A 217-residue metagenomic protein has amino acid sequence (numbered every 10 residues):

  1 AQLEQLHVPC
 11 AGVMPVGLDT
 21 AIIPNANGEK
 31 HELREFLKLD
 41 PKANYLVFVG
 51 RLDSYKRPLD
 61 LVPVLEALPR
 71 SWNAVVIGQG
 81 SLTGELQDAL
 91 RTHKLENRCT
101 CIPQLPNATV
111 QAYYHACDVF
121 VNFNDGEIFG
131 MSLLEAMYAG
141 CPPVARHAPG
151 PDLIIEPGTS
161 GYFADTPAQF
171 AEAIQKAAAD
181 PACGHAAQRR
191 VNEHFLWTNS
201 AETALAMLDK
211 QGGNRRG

Functional and structural regions predicted by a protein language model:
A1-E29: Donor nucleotide-sugar binding/catalytic pocket of nucleotide-sugar-dependent glycosyltransferases
D40-K56, V62-L65: Conserved donor-binding/catalytic core segment of Leloir-type glycosyltransferases
Q87-L105: Nucleotide-activated donor-binding/catalytic signature segment of Leloir-type glycosyltransferases, i.e., the conserved
Q104-L105, A112-C117: Short alpha-helical donor nucleotide-sugar binding micro-motif in glycosyltransferases
D125: Aromatic "clamp/platform" in nucleotide-sugar-dependent glycosyltransferases that forms part of the donor/acceptor
P142-A145: Short hydrophobic beta-strand element within catalytic cores of glycosyltransferases and related nucleotide-activated
P157-A168, K176-P181: Conserved acidic donor-binding segment of nucleotide-sugar-dependent glycosyltransferases
P181-H194, T203: A short, well-ordered alpha-helix in the C-terminal region of glycosyltransferases
